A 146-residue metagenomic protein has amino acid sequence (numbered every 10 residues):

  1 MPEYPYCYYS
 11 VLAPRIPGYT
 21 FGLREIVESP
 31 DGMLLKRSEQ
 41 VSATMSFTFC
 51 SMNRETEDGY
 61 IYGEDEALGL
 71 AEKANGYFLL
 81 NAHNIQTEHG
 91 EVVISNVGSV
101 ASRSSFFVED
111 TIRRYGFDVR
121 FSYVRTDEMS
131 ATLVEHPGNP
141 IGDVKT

Functional and structural regions predicted by a protein language model:
M1-G32, E135-T146: Small/polar-rich, solvent-exposed N-terminal microdomains that initiate assembly or binding
Y6-Y8, M45, V92, F117: A broad, low-specificity signal marking well-ordered, structured residues that form hydrophobic/aromatic
P17, E55-E57, R125-M129: Residue-level signal for secondary-structure boundary sites
M33-L35, F107: Outer-membrane beta-barrel proteins
R37-E57, E72, I112-Y123: Oligomerization/assembly interface segments of phage tail-like spikes and tubes
N53, Y62-N75: Short, well-ordered alpha-helical segments
G69, G76-D127: Acidic-leaning, charged glycine-interspersed low-complexity segments
F117, F121-M129, V134-G138, V144: Amphipathic alpha-helical dimerization/oligomerization modules
